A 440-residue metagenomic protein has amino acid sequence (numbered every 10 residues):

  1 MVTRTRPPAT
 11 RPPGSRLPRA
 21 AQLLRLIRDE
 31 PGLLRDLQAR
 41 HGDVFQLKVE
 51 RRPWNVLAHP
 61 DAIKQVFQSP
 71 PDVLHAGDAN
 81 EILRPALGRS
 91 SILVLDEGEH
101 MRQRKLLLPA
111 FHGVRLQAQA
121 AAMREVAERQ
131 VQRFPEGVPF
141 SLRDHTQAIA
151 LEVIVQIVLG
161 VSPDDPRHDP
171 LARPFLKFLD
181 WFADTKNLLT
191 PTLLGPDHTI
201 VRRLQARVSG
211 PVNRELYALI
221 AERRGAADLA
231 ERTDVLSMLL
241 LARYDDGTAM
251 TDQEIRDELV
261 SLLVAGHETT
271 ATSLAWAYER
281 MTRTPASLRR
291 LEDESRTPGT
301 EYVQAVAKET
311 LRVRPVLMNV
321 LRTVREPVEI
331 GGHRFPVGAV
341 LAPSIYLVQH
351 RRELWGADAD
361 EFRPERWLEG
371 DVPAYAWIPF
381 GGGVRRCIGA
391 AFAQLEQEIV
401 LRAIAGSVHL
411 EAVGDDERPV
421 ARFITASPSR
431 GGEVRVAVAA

Functional and structural regions predicted by a protein language model:
V2-G98, R102, A121-R129, A376: N-terminal membrane-proximal hinge/A-helix region immediately C-terminal to the signal-anchor transmembrane segment
V2-R11, H75-L83, E99, R115-T272: Cytochrome P450 heme-thiolate monooxygenase catalytic core
T3-A9, Q38-A39, A127, V131 (+5 more regions): Cytochrome P450 proximal C-terminal region
L23-G42, A218, T297-G331: Conserved cytochrome P450 K-helix E-x-x-R motif and the immediately C-terminal K′/meander segment
A227-T233, R290-E301, V313-H333, Y346 (+2 more regions): Cytochrome P450 fold signature focused on the C-terminal beta-domain
T269-E294, A390-S407: Cytochrome P450 catalytic-core helices
P336-V337: Residue-level recognition of short, solvent-exposed, well-ordered loop/turn junctions that link secondary-structure
P343-G370: Conserved cytochrome P450 K-helix/beta-meander segment immediately N-terminal to the heme-binding cysteine loop
